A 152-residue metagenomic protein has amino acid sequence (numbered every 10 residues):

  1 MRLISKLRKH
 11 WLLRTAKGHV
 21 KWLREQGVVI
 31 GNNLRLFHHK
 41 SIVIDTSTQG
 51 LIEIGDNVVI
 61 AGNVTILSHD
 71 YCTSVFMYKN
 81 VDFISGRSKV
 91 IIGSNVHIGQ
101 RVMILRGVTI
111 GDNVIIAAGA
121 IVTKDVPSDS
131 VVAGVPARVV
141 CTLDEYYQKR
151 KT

Functional and structural regions predicted by a protein language model:
M1-N33, N57, V64, D70-V75 (+2 more regions): Terminal amphipathic alpha-helical/low-complexity segments used for targeting or macromolecular assembly
L12-E25, H39-A61, K124, D129: Generic detector of contiguous secondary-structure segments
R24-Q26, S88, R106, V122: Short, conserved secondary-structure segments in the cores of folded domains
R35-T109, V135-P136, T142-D144: Flexible, glycine/small-residue-enriched loop-and-beta-strand segment within the central core of proteins
N80-V81, D125, T152: A generic membrane alpha-helix/interface feature
Q100-K124: Beta-rich strand-turn-strand
I115, V131-A133: Short-chain dehydrogenase/reductase
